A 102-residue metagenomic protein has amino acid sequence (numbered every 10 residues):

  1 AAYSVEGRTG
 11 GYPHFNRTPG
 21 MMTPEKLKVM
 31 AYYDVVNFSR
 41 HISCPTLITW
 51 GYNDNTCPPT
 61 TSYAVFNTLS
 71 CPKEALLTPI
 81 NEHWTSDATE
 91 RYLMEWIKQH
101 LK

Functional and structural regions predicted by a protein language model:
A1-K28, T85: Hydrolase active-site cap/lid region
M30-A31, C57: Short secondary-structure boundary/capping elements
N37: Loop-rich non-cytosolic ectodomains and luminal regions
H41-W50, D54: Short beta-strand/loop motif that positions the catalytic acidic residue of the alpha/beta-hydrolase fold
C44, P58-N67: Short alpha-helix in the alpha/beta-hydrolase fold that links the catalytic acid
Y52-C57, H83-W84: Acidic catalytic loop of the alpha/beta-hydrolase fold
Y63-K102: C-terminal catalytic histidine-bearing segment of alpha/beta-hydrolase fold enzymes
